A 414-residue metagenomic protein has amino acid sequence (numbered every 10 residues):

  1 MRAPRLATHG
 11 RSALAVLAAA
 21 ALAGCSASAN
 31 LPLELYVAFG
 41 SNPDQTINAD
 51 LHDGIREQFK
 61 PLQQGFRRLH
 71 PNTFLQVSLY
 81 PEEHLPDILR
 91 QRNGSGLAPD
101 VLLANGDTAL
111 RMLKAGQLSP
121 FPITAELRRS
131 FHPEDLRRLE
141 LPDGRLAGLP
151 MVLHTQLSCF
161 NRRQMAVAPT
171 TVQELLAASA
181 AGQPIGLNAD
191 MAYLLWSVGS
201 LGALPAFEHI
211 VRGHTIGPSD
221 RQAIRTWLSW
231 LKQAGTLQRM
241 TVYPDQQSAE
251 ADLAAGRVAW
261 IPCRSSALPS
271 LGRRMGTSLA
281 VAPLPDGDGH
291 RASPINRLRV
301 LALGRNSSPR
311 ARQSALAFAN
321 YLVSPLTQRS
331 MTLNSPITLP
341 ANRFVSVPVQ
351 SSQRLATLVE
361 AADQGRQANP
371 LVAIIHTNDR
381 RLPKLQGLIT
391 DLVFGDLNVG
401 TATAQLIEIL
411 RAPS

Functional and structural regions predicted by a protein language model:
R2-R5, A15-T108, A412-S414: Conserved N-terminal structural module of periplasmic/extracytoplasmic solute-binding proteins
L79-I88, M240-A251: Short helix-initiation/N-cap motifs at beta->coil->alpha
A104-L157, V167, A280-A282: Hinge/lid segment of periplasmic solute-binding proteins
A109-R111, A254, C263-S278: A ligand-binding cleft/hinge motif common to bilobed small-molecule-binding domains
A147-M151, Q156, Q173-I224, V258: Extracytoplasmic/periplasmic solute-binding protein
G213-Y243: Glycine-centered hinge/linker elements that transmit conformational signals in sensory and ligand-binding systems
R273-I337: Extracytoplasmic/periplasmic substrate-recognition and gating elements
L333-K384, D391: Long, aromatic- and glycine/proline-rich binding clefts that accommodate carbohydrate-like moieties
